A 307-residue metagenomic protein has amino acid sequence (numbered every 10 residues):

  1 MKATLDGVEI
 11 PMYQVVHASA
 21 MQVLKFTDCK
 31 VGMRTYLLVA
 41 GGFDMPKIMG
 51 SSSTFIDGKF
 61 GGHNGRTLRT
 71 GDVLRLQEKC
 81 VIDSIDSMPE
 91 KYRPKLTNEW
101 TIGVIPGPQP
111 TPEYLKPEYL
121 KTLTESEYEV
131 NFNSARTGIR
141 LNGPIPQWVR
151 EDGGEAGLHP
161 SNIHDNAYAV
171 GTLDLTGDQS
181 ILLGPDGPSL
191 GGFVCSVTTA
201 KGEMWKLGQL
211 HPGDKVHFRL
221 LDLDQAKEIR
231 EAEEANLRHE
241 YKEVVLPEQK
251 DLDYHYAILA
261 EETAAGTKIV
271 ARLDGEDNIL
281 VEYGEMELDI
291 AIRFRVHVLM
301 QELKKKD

Functional and structural regions predicted by a protein language model:
M1-D307: Conserved "landmark" site that anchors the functional core of diverse proteins
